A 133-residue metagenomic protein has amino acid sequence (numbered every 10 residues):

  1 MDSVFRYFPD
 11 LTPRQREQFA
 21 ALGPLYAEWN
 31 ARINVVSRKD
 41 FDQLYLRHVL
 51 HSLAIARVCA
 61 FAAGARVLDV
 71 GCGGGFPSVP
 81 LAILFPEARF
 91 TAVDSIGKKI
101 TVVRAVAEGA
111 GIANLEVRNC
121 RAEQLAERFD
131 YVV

Functional and structural regions predicted by a protein language model:
M1-S3, L46-R47, F90: Charged, low-complexity, helix/coiled-coil-prone segments
M1-V36: N-terminal auxiliary segments of SAM/dcSAM-dependent transferases
V4-F5, R16, D42, G73 (+1 more regions): Generic intrinsically disordered, low-complexity segments enriched for polar/acidic and small residues
F8, R32-I33, F41-D42, R47 (+2 more regions): Generic secondary-structure boundary/loop-capping signal
D10-P13, F41, F61-R66: Short, glycine- and charge-enriched coil/turn segments that flank and shape catalytic ligand pockets
Q15-Q18, V35-A56: Conserved SAM-binding loop and adjacent beta-strand
L53-V133: Conserved SAM/SAH cofactor-binding pocket of Class I
